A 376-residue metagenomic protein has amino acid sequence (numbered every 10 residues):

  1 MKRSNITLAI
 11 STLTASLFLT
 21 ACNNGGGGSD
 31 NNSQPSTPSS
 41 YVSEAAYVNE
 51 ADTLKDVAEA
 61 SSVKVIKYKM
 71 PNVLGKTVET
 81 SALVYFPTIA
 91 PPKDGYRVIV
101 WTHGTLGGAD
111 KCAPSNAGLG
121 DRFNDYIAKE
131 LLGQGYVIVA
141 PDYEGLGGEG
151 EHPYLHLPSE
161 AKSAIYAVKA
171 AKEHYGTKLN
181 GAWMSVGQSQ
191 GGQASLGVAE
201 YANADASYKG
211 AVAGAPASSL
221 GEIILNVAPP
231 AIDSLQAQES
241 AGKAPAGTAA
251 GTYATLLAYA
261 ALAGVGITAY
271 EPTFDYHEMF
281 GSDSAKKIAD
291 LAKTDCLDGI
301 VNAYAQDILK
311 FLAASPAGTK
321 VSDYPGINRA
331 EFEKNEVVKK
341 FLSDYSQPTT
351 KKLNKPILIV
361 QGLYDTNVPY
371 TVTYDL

Functional and structural regions predicted by a protein language model:
F18-A21: C-terminal motif of bacterial Sec signal peptides marking the signal peptidase cleavage site
N24-D94: Catalytic-loop region of hydrolases
F86-G95, K169-V186: Gly/Ser-rich "nucleophile elbow"/oxyanion-hole loop immediately N-terminal to the catalytic nucleophile in hydrolases
D94-G107: Short beta-strand element of the alpha/beta-hydrolase
Y154-Y175: Alpha/beta-hydrolase active-site loop
A217-T350: Accessory cap/linker subdomain of secreted extracellular hydrolases
L353, L358-D365: Short beta-strand/loop motif that positions the catalytic acidic residue of the alpha/beta-hydrolase fold
K355, P369-L376: Short alpha-helix in the alpha/beta-hydrolase fold that links the catalytic acid
